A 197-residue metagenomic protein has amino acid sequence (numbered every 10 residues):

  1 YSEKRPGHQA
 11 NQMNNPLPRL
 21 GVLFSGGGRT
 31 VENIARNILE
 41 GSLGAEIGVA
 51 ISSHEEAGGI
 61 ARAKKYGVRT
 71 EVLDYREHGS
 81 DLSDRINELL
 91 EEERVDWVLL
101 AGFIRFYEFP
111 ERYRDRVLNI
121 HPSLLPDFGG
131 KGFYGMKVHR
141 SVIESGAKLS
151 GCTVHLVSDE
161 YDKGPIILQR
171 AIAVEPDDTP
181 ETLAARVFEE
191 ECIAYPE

Functional and structural regions predicted by a protein language model:
R5, A10-E197: One-carbon transfer enzymes
